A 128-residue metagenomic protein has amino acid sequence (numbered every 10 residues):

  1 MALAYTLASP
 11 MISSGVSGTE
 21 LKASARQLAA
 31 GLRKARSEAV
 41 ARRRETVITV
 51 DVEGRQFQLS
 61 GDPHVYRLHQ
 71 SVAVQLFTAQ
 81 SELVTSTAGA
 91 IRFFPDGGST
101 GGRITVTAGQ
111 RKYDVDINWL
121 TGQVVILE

Functional and structural regions predicted by a protein language model:
L3, L7-S37, A41, E45-E128: N-terminal helix-rich module
